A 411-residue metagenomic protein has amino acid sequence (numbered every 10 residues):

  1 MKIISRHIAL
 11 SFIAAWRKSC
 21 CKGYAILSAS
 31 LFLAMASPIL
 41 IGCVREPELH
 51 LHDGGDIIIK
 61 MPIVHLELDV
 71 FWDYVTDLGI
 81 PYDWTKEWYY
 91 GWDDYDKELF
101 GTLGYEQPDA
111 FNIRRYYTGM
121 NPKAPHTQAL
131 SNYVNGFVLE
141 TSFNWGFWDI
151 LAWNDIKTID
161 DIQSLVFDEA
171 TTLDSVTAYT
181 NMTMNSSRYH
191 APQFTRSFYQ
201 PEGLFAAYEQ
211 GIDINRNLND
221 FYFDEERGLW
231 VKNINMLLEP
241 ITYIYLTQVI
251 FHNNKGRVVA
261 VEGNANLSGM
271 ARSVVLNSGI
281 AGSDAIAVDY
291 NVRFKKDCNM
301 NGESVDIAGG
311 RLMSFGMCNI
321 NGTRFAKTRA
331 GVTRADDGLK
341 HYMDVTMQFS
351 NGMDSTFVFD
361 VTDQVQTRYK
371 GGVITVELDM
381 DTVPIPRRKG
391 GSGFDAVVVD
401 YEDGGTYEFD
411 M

Functional and structural regions predicted by a protein language model:
M1-G42: Sec-dependent bacterial lipoprotein signal peptides
I3, M35-W72: Bacterial Sec-dependent N-terminal signal peptides
G54, I58-K60, D149-L151, N233-N235 (+3 more regions): Beta-strand secondary-structure signal
L66-G104, V249-V258: Structural motif
L99-Q163, V259-V365: Tryptophan-paired
G119-E239: Short, low-hydrophobicity acidic/polar segments
Y199, G203-M300: A sequence/structural signal for flexible, mid-protein segments enriched in small/helix-disrupting residues
S355, V361-M411: Hydrophobic, glycine-enriched assembly/anchoring segments
